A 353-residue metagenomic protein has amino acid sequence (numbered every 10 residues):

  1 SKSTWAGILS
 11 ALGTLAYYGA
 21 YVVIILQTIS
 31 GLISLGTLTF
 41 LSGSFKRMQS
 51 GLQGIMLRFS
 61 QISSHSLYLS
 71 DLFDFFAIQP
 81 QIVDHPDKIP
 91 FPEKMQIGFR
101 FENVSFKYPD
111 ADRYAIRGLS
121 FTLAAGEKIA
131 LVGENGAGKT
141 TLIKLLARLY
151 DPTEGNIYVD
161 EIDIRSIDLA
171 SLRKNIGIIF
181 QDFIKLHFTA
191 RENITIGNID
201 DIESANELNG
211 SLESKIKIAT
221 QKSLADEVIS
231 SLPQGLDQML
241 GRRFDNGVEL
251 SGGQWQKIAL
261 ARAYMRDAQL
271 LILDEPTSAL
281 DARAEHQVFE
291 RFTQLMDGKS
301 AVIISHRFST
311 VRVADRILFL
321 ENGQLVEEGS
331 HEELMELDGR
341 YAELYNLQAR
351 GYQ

Functional and structural regions predicted by a protein language model:
S1-G19, L57, Q61-S64, P80-Q81 (+3 more regions): An intracellular "coupling" helix at the cytosolic face of ABC transporter transmembrane type-1 domains
S1-G43, F99: A hydrophobic transmembrane-helix motif
A20, L41-A77: Cytosolic ends of transmembrane helices, especially the final helix of ABC transmembrane type-1 domains
V23-I33, S60-S63, A77-P80: Juxtamembrane transmembrane-helix termini
T37, D71, S171: Ca2+-coordinating acidic residues in Ca2+-binding motifs
A77, D84-Q353: ABC-type nucleotide-binding domain
